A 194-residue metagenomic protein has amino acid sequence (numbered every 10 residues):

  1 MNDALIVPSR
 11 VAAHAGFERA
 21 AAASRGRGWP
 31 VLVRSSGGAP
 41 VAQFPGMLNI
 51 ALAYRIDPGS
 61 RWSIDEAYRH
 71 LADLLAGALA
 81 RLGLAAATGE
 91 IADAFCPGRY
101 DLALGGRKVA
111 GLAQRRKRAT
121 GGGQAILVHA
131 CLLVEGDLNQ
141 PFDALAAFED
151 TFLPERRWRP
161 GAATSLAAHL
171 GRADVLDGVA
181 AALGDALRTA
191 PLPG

Functional and structural regions predicted by a protein language model:
M1, F44, C96-G98, I126-V128 (+1 more regions): A generic structural signal for well-ordered coil/turn residues at beta-strand boundaries that shape enzyme active-site
M1-R61: N-terminal lobe of the biotin/lipoate ligase/transferase fold
A15-R19, G59-I64, L138-D143, D174-D177: Short, conserved charged micro-motifs
W29, G46-I50, L82-L84, G98-Y100 (+1 more regions): Generic beta-strand structural signal
M47-A92: Contiguous, small/hydrophobic- and glycine-enriched helical/loop subdomains that border and often "cap" functional
L79-L84, K108, R115-G194: Long, positively charged amphipathic alpha-helical accessory segments at protein N-termini or as interdomain linkers
T88-V109, A113, K117: Beta-rich nucleic-acid/ligand-interaction surfaces
